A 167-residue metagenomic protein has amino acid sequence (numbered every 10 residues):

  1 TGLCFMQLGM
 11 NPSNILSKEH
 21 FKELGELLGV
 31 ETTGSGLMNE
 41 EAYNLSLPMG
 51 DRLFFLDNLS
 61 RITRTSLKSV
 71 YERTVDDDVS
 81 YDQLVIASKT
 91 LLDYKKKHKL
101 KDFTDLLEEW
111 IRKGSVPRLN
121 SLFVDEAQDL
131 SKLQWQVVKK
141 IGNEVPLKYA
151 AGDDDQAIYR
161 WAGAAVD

Functional and structural regions predicted by a protein language model:
T1, T33, K101-D102, D167: Secondary-structure junction/capping motif
T1-L3, Q128-D167: Conserved helicase motor core of SF1/SF2 NTP-dependent helicases
T1-L53: Conserved P-loop NTPase-based nucleic-acid remodeling module centered on helicase motor cores
M10, I15-E19, V79, K101 (+1 more regions): Short coil/turn linker and secondary-structure boundary residues
P12, G114, I141-V145: Active-site catalytic pocket residues across diverse enzymes, especially alpha/beta-hydrolases
K18-K22, L122-A127: Short alpha-helical "patches" and their helix-cap loops
E19, E23, Q83-T90, D167: Exposed alpha-helical structural elements
G34-F123, K132-V137, A150, R160: Accessory N-terminal region flanking or inserted into the helicase ATPase core in nucleic-acid motor proteins
